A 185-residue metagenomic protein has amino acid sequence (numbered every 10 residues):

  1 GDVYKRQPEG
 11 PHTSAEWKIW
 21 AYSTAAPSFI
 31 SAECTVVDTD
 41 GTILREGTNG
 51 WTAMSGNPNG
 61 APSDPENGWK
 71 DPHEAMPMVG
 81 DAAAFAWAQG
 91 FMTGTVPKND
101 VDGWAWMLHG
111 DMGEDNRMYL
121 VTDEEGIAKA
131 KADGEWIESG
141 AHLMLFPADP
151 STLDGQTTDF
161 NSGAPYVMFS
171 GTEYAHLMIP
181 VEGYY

Functional and structural regions predicted by a protein language model:
G1-Y4: Short, small-residue-biased leader/transition segments that mark boundaries at the very start of proteins
E9-N49, G56, P62-N67, N161-L177: Extracellular/luminal recognition modules and glycoprotein regions
S14-E16, S31-E33, A83-A86, V121-E125 (+1 more regions): A short linear-motif detector with a strong N-terminal bias
W17-W20, W51, W69, W87 (+2 more regions): A residue-identity detector for tryptophan
N49-W51, L143: Residue-level detector of short, conserved catalytic/binding motifs and their immediate flanks
M54-G56, A148: Active-site-proximal beta-strand/loop segments in catalytic clefts of secreted hydrolases
N59-I127: Mid-length scaffold segments of soluble, non-membrane domains
A105-Y185: Beta-strand-rich cores of mature extracytoplasmic or soluble domains
